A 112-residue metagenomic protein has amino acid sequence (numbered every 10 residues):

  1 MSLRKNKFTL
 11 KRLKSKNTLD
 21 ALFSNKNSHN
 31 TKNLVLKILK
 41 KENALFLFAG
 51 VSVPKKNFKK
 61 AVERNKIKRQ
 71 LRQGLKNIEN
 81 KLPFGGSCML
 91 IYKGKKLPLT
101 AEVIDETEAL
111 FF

Functional and structural regions predicted by a protein language model:
M1-F112: Positively charged, solvent-exposed patches that mediate nucleic-acid binding
